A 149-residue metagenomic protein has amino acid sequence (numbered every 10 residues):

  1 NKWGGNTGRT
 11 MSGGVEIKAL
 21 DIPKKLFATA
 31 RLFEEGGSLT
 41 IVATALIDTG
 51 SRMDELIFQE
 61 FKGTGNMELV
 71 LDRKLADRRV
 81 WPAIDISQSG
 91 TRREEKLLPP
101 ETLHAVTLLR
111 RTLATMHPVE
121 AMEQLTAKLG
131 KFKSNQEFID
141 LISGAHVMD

Functional and structural regions predicted by a protein language model:
N1-D149: P-loop NTPase catalytic core
